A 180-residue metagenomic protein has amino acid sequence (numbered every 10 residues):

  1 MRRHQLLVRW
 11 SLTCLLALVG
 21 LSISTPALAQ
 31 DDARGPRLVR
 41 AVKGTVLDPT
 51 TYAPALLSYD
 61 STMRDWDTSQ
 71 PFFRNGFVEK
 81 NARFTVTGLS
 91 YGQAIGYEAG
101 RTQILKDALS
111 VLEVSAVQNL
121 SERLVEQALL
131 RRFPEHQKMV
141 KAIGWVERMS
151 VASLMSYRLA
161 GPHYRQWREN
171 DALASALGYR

Functional and structural regions predicted by a protein language model:
M1-R2, A27, S90, S115 (+1 more regions): Intrinsic low-complexity/disordered segments
R2-C14: Bacterial N-terminal signal peptides that target proteins for export
L7-R9, G20, S24, S115: N-terminal non-cleavable signal-anchor helices
A17, L21-D107, V111, E126 (+2 more regions): N-terminal targeting leaders of membrane proteins
A53-R64, L105-V125, A142-H163: Membrane-active amphipathic alpha-helices enriched in small hydrophobic residues
